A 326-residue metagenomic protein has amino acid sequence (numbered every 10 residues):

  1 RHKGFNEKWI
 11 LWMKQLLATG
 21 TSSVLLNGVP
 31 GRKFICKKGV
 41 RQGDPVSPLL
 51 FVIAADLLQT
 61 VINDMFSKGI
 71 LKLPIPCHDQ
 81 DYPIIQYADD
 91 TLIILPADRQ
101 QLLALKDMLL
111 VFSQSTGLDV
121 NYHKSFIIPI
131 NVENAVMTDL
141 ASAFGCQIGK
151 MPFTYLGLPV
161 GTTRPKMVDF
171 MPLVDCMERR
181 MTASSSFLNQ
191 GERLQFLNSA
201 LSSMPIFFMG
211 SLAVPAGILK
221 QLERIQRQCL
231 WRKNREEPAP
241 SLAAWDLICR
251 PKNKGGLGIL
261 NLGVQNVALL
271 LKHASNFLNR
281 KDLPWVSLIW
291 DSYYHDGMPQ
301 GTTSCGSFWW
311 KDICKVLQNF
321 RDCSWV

Functional and structural regions predicted by a protein language model:
R1-V326: A helix-boundary/hinge signal
